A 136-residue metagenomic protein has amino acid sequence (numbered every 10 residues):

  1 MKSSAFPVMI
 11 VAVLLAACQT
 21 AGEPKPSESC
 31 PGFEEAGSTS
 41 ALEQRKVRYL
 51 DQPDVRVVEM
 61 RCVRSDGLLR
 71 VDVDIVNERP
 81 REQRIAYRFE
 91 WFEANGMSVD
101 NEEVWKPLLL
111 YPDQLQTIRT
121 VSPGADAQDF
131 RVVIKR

Functional and structural regions predicted by a protein language model:
M1-V8: Bacterial N-terminal signal peptides that target proteins for export
L14-A17: C-terminal motif of bacterial Sec signal peptides marking the signal peptidase cleavage site
Q19-D66: Transition segment at domain starts
D51-D54, R84, N95-V104: Short beta-strand and strand-turn-strand segments in soluble, beta-rich domains
I75-R79: Asparagine-centered strand-capping/turn motif at beta-strand->loop junctions
P80-N95, R136: Short acidic, flexible loop segments centered on an aromatic residue
D100-D126: Intrinsically disordered, low-complexity Pro/Gly/Ser/Thr-rich segments with frequent PxxP/GP/PP motifs and embedded
A125-R136: Short, surface-exposed ligand- or partner-binding patches at beta-edge/loop junctions that are enriched in aromatics
